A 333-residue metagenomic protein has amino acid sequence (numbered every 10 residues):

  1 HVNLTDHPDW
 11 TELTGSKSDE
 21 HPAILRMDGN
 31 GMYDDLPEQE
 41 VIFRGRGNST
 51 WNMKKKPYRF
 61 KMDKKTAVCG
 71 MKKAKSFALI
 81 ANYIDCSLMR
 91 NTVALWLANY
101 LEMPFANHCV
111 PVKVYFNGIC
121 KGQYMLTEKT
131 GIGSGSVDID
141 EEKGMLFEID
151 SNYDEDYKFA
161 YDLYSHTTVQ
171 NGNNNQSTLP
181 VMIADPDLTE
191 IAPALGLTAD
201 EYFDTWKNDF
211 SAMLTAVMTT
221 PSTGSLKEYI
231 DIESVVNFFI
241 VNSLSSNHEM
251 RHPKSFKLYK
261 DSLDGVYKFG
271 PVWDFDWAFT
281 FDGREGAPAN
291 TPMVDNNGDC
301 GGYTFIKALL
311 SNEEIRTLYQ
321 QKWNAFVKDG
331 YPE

Functional and structural regions predicted by a protein language model:
H1-E333: Phosphate/dinucleotide-binding and metal-coordinating scaffold of catalytic cores in nucleotide-dependent enzymes
